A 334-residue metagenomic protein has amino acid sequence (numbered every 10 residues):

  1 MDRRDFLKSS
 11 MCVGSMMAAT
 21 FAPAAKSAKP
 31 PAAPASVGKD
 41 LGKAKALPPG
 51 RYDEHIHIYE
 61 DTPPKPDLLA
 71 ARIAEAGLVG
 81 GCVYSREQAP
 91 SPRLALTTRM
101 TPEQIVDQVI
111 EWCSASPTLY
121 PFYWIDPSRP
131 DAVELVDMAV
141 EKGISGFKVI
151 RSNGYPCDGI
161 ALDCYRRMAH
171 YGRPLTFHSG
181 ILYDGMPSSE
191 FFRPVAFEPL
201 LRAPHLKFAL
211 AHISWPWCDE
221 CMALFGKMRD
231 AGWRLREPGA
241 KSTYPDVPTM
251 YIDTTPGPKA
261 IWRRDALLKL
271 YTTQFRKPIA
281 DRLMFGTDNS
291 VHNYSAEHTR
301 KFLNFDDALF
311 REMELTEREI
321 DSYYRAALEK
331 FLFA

Functional and structural regions predicted by a protein language model:
D2-A24, A28-E54, D67-G80, D137-M138 (+2 more regions): Mid-to-C-terminal alpha-helical segments outside catalytic/metal-binding sites
D5, L68, Q108, E134 (+7 more regions): Alpha-helical elements of Rossmann-like donor-binding domains used by nucleotide-donor carbohydrate transfer enzymes
K26-D163, R167-Y171, M250-D253, N304-F305: Mid-domain alpha/beta scaffold segments of enzyme catalytic cores
P30, G146, D158-M284: Catalytic pocket-lining loop regions of alpha/beta-barrel enzymes, especially the amidohydrolase/enolase/GH5 lineages
Y59-D61, Q88-S91, P127-D131, Y155-P156 (+4 more regions): Active-site environment of divalent metal-dependent phosphoester hydrolases
L94-T97, G159, M186-E190, S295-H298: Short, solvent-exposed loop/turn segments at secondary-structure boundaries
T98-M100, A139, R193-A196, G226-R229 (+1 more regions): Short, hinge-like loop/turn segments at secondary-structure boundaries
P102-D107, P194, A296, R300: Short, surface-exposed alpha-helical segments at coil->helix boundaries
